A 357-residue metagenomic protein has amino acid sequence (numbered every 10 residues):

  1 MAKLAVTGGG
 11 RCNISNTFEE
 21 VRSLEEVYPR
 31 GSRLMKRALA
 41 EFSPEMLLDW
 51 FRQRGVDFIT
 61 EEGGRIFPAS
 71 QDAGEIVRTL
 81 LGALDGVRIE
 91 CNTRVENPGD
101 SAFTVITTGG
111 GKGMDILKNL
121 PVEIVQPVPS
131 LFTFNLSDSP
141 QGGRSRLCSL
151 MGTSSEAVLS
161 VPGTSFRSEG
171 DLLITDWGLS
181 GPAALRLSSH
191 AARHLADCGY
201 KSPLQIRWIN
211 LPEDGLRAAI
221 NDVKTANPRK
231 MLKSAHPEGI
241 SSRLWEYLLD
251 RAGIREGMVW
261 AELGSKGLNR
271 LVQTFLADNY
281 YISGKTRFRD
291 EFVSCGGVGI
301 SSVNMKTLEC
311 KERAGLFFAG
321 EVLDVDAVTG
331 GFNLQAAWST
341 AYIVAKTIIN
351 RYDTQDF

Functional and structural regions predicted by a protein language model:
A2-G86: Conserved N-terminal/central alpha/beta ligand/cofactor-binding core
E20-S23, P29, A40, M46-G64 (+4 more regions): Residue-level recognition of phosphate/Mg2+-coordinating polar/acidic sites in nucleotide-handling active sites
I89-G99: A conserved short coil-to-beta-strand element within the FAD-binding core of flavoproteins
V95, T108-D171, D250, R255 (+3 more regions): Flavin (primarily FAD) cofactor-binding/catalytic cores of flavoenzymes
T107-L120, V128, D324-D353: A conserved FAD-binding loop/helix module that cradles the flavin
